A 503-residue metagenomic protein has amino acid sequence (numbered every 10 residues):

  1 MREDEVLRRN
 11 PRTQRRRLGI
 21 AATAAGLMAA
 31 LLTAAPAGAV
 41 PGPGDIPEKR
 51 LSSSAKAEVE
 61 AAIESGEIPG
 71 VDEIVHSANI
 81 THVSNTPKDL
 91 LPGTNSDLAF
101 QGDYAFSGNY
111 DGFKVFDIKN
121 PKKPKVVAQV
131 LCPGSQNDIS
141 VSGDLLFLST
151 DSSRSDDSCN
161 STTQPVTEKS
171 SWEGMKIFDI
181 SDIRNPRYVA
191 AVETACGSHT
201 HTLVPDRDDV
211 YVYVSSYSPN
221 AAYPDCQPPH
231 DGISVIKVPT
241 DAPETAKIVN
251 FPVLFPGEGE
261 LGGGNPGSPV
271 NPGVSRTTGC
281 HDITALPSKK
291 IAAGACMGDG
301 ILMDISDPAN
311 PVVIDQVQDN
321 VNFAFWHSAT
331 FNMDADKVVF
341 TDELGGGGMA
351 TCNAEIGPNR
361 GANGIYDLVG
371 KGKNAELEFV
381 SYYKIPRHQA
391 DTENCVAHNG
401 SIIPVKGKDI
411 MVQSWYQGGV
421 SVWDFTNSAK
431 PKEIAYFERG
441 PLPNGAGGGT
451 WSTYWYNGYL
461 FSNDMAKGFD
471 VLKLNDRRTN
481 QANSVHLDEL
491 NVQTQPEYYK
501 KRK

Functional and structural regions predicted by a protein language model:
M1-Q14: N-terminal secretory signal peptides that target proteins for export/translocation
R2-D4, I20-K503: Feature marking well-ordered beta-strand scaffolds used for ligand recognition
Q14-I20: N-terminal Sec-pathway targeting helices
